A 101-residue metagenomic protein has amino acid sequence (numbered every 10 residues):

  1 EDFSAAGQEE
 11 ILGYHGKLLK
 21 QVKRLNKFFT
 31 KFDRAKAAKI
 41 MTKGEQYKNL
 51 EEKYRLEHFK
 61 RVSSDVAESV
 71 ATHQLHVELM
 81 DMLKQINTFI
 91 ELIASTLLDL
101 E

Functional and structural regions predicted by a protein language model:
E1-E101: Cytosolic, long alpha-helical scaffolding segments
